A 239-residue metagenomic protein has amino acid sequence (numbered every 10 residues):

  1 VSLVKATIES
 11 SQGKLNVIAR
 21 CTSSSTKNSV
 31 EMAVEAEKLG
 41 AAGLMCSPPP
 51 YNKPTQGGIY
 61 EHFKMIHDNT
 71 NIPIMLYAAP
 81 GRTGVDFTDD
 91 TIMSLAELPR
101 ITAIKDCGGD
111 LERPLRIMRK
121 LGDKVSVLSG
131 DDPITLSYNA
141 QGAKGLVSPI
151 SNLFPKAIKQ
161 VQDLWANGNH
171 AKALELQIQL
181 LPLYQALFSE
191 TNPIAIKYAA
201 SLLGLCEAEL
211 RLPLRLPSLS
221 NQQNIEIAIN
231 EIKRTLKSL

Functional and structural regions predicted by a protein language model:
V1-G84, L239: Active-site beta->alpha loop and helix N-cap motifs at the rims of alpha/beta catalytic domains
S2-G13, E35, L39, M65 (+7 more regions): Alpha-helical structural signal in soluble globular domains
T7, A36, I66, I104 (+4 more regions): Conserved, mostly hydrophobic/aromatic
L15-N16, I74, A103, V125 (+1 more regions): Secondary-structure boundary/capping signal
I18, A140-A143, V147-I150, F154-L239: C-terminal alpha-helical cap/extension of soluble enzyme domains
D68-N69, R82-F188: Catalytic alpha/beta core domains of metabolic enzymes, predominantly
A78, R100-I101, R211-L212: Glycine-rich phosphate-binding "P-loop"
